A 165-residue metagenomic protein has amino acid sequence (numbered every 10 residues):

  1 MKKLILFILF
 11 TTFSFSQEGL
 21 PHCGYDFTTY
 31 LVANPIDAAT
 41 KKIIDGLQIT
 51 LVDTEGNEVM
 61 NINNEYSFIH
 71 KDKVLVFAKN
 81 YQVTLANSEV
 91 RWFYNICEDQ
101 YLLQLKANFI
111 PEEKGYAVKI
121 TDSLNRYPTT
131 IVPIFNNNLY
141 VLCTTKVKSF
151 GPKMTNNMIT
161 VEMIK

Functional and structural regions predicted by a protein language model:
K3-S16: Sec-dependent N-terminal signal peptides
Q17-Y30, I36-A39, I43, E55-V59 (+1 more regions): Beta-strand-rich domain onsets/edges
Y30, G46-Q48, G115-A117: Exposed beta-strand and adjacent loop surfaces of beta-rich binding modules that mediate intermolecular recognition
N34, T50, K119-T121: Residue-level recognition of well-ordered beta-strand positions that form the cores of beta-sheet-rich folds across
A39-D72: Short, ordered, surface-exposed loop/turn motifs in non-cytosolic proteins
H70-L124, M163: Short Pro-Gly-centered beta-turn/loop motif in secreted/extracellular proteins
D122-N156: Structured interaction patches on ligand/partner-binding surfaces of diverse proteins
